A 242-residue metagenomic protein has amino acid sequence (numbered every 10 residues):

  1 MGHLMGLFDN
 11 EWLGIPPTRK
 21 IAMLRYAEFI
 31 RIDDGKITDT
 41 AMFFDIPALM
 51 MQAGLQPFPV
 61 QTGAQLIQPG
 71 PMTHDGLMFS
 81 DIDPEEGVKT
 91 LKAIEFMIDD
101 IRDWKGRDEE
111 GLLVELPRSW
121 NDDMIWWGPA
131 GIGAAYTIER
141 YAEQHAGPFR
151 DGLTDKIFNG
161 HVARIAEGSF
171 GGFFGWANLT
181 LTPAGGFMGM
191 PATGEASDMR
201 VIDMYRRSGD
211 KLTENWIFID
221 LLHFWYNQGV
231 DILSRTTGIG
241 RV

Functional and structural regions predicted by a protein language model:
M1-V242: C-terminal and inter-domain tail/linker signature
